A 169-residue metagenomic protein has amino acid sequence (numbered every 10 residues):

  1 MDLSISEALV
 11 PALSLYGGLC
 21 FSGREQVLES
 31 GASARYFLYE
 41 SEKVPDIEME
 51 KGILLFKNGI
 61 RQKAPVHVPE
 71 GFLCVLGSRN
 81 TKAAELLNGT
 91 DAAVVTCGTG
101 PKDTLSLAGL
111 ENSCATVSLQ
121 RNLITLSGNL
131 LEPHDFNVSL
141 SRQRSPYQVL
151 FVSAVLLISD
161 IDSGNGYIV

Functional and structural regions predicted by a protein language model:
M1-L76, K82-A93: Phosphate-binding loop of NTP-binding sites
V75-S78, V94, L107, V152: Residue-level signal for inorganic ion chemistry
S78-R79, G100: Short beta->alpha linker loops
A93-T99: Short hydrophobic/aromatic-enriched beta-strand-loop microsegments
T99-V169: Adenine nucleotide phosphate-binding catalytic loops in nucleotide-utilizing enzymes
